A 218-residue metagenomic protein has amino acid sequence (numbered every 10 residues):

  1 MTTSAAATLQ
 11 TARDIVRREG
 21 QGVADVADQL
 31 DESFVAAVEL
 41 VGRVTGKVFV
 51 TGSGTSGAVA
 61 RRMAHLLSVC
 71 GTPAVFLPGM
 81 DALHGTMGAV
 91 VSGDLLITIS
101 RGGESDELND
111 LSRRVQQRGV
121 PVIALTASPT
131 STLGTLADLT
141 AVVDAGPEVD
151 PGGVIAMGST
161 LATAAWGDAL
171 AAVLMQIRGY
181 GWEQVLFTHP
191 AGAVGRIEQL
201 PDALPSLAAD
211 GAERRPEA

Functional and structural regions predicted by a protein language model:
M1-R43: An N-terminal, well-structured beta->alpha segment
A27-L30, R101, R178: Flexible interhelical turns and helix-capping residues at alpha-helix boundaries within structured domains
G42, G46-Q176: Glycine-rich phosphate-binding loops that contact phosphosugars or nucleotide phosphates
T135, V149, M175-R215: Internal, active-site/partner-interface "lid" segment
